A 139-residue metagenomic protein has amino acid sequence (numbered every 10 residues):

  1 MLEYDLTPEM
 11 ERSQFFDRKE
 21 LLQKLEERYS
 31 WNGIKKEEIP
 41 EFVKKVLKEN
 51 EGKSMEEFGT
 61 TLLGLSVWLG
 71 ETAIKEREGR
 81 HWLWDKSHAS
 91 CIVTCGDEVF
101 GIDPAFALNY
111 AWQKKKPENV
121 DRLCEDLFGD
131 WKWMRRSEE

Functional and structural regions predicted by a protein language model:
M1-T60: N-terminal low-complexity, intrinsically disordered segments
P8, L22-K24, T61, I74-R77 (+2 more regions): Intrinsically disordered, low-complexity regions enriched in Ser/Pro/Gly/Gln/His and often acidic
L25, L83-W84, S137-E139: Domain-length accessory/inserted modules outside core catalytic folds
E26-Y29, L47-S54, R77, W112 (+2 more regions): Generic secondary-structure transition motif, activating predominantly at the C-termini of alpha-helices
G33, G70, W84-K86, K114 (+1 more regions): Intrinsic disorder/low-complexity segments enriched in polar/charged and small flexible residues
E56-A111: Amphipathic protein-protein interaction modules
T94-E139: A recognition module on extended beta-rich or small alphabeta surfaces enriched in W/G with H and D/E
